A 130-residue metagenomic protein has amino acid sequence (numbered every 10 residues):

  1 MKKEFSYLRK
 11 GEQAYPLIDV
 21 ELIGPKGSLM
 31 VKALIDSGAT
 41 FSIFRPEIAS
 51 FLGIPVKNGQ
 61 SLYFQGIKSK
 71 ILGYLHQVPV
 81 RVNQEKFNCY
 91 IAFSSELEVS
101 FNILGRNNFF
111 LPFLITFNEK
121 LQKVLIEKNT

Functional and structural regions predicted by a protein language model:
M1-T130: Pepsin/retropepsin-fold aspartyl endopeptidases
